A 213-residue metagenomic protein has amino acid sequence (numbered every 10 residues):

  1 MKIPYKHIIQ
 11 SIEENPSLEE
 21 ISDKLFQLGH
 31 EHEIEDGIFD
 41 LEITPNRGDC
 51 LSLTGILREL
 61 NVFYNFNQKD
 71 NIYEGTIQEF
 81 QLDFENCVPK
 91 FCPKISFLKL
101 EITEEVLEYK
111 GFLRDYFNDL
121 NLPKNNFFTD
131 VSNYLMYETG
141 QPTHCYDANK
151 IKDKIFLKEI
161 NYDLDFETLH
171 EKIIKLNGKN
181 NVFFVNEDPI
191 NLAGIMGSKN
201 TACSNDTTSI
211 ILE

Functional and structural regions predicted by a protein language model:
M1-E213: RNA/tRNA-interacting regions in translation and RNA-turnover enzymes
